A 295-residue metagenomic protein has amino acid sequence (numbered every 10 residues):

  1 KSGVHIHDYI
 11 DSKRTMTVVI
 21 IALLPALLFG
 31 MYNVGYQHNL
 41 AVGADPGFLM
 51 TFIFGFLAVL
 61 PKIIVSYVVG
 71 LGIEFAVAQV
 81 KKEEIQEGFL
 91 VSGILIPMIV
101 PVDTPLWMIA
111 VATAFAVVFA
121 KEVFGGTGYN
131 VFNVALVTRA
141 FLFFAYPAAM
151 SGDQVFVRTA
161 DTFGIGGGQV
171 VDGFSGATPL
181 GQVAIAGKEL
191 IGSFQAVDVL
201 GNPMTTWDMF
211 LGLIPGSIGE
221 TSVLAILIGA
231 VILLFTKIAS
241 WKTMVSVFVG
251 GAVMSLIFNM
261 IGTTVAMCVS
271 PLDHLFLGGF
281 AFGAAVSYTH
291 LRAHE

Functional and structural regions predicted by a protein language model:
K1-V59, I63: N-terminal signal-anchor module of multipass membrane proteins
G55-V65, T104-A110, G216-G219, C268-G278: Structural signature of hydrophobic alpha-helical transmembrane segments
V65-F75, T113-K121: Central hydrophobic cores of alpha-helical transmembrane segments in multi-pass inner-membrane proteins across all
E84-S92, N130-T138, T243-F248: Cytoplasmic-side transmembrane-helix entry/capping segments in multi-pass membrane proteins
A114-V123, L142-F143, G251-S255, F282-A284: Alpha-helical transmembrane segments and their membrane-interface exit regions
G128-I226: Long hydrophobic alpha-helical segments that form multi-pass transmembrane helix bundles in integral membrane proteins
T236-S287: Alpha-helical transmembrane segments
T289-E295: Conserved small/polar residues in nucleotide/adenosyl-binding loops
